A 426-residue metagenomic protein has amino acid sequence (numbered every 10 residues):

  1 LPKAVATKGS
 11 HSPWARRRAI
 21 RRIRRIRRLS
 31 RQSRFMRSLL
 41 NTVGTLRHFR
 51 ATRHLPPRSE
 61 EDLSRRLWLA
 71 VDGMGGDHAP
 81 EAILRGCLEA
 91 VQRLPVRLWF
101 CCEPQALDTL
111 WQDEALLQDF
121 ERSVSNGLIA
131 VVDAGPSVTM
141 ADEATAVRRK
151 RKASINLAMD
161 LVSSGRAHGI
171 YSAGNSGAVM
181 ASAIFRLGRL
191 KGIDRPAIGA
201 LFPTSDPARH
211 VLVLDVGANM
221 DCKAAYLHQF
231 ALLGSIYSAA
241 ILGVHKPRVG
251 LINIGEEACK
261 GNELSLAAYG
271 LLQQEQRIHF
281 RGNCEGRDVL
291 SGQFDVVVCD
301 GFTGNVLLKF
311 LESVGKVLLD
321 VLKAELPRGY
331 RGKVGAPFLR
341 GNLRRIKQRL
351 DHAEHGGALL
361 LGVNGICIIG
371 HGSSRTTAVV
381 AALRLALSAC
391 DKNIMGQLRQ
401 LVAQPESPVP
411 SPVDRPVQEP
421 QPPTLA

Functional and structural regions predicted by a protein language model:
R37-W111: N-terminal phosphate-binding or glycine-rich loops at protein starts, especially the Walker A/P-loop of NTPases
W68-E81, A218-H228, I369-T376: Short, glycine-rich nucleotide/cofactor-binding loops
E81-A82, W99, M220-G286: Glycine-rich phosphate/diphosphate-binding loop of Rossmann-like nucleotide-binding domains
F120-S164: Phosphate/nucleotide-donor binding subsite
V179, D206-M220, K246-I254: Acidic/polar active-site rim loop that often engages polyanionic ligands
I184-V213, Q293-V297, G301-P412, E419 (+1 more regions): Glycine-rich phosphate/nucleotide-binding loop
